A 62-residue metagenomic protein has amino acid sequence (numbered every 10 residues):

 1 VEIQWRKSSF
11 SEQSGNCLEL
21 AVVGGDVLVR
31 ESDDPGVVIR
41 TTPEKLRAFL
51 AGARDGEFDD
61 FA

Functional and structural regions predicted by a protein language model:
V1-A62: Positively charged, low-complexity terminal tracts and the immediately adjacent first secondary-structure elements
